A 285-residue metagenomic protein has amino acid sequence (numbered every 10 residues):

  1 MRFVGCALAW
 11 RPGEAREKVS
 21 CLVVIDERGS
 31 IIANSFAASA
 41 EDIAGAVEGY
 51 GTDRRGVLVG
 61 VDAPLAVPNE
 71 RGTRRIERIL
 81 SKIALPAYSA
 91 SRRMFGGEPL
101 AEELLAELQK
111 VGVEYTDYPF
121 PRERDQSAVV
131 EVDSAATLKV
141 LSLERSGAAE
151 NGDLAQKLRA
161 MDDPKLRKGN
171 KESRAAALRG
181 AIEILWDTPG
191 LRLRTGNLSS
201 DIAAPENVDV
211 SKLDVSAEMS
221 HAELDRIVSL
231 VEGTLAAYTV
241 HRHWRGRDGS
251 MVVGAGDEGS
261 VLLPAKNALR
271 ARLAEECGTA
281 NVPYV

Functional and structural regions predicted by a protein language model:
M1-V285: RNase H-like (RuvC/DEDD) metal-dependent nuclease/polynucleotide-processing core
